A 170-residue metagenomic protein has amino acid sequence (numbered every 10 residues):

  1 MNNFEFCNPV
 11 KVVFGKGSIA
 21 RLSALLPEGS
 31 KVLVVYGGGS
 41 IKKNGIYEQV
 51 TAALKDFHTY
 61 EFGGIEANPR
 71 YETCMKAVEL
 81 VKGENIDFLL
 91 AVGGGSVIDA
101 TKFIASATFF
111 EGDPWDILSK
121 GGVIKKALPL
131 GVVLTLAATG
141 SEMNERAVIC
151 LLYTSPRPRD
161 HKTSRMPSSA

Functional and structural regions predicted by a protein language model:
M1-F88: ATP/NTP phosphate-donor binding region
V13-G17, E111-I117, L151-L152: Short gly/ser/thr-rich secondary-structure transition/capping motifs
K43-N44, Y71, S96-T101, S141-M143: Short glycine/serine/threonine-rich phosphate/pyrophosphate-binding segments that cradle anionic phosphate groups
V81-G121, L130-T135: A short, small-residue-rich loop immediately preceding and capping a beta-strand
T139-L151: Short, glycine-/small-residue-rich phosphate/pyrophosphate-handling segment
Y153-P158: Conserved small/polar residues in nucleotide/adenosyl-binding loops
S164-A170: Hydrophobic alpha-helical segments, chiefly the membrane-spanning helices and signal/signal-anchor peptides
